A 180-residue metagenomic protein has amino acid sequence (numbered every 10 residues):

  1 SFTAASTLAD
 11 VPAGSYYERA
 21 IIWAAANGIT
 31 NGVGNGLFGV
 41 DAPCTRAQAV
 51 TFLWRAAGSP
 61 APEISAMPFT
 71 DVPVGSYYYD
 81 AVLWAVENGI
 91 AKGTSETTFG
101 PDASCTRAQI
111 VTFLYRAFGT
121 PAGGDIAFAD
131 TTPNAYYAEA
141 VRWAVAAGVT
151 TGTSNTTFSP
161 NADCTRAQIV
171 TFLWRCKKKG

Functional and structural regions predicted by a protein language model:
S1-E18, N31-D80, N88-A108, L114-E139 (+2 more regions): Feature responds to low-complexity, polar/acidic, surface-exposed segments characteristic of secreted/exported proteins
E139-A147: Short glycine/proline-rich, acidic loop/turn segments that cap or connect secondary-structure elements
